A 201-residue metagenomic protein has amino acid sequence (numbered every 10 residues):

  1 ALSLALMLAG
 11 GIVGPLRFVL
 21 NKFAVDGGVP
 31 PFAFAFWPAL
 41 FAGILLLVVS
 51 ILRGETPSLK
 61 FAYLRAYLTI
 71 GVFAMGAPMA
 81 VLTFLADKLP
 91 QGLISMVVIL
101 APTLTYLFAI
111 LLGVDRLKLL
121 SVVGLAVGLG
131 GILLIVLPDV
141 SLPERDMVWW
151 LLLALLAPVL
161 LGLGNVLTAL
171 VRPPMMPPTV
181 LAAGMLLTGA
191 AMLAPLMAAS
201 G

Functional and structural regions predicted by a protein language model:
A1-F36, F84, G130, P143-L170 (+1 more regions): Glycine-/small-residue-enriched transmembrane alpha-helix faces in small-molecule transporters and effluxers
M7, A62-I70, L117-L129, W150-L151 (+1 more regions): Cytoplasmic-side transmembrane-helix entry/capping segments in multi-pass membrane proteins
V13-F18, D26, S50-V98, L134: Specific transmembrane alpha-helical segments of multi-pass solute transporters/efflux pumps, especially DMT/EamA
G27-G28, L85-K88, V114-R116, P174-M175: Helix-loop interface residues and adjacent transmembrane-helix termini in multi-pass membrane transporters, primarily
F36-W37, M75, M79, G92-A101 (+1 more regions): Helix-helix packing/entry segments at the starts of transmembrane helices
G43, L47-I51, I110-L111, L133 (+2 more regions): Membrane-embedded alpha-helical segments of multi-pass transporters/permeases
L45, S50-G54, L82, A101-A126: C-terminal transmembrane-helix exit sites in multi-pass transporters
L46, L117-D139, L186, A191-L193: Hydrophobic transmembrane alpha-helices of multi-pass small-molecule transport proteins
